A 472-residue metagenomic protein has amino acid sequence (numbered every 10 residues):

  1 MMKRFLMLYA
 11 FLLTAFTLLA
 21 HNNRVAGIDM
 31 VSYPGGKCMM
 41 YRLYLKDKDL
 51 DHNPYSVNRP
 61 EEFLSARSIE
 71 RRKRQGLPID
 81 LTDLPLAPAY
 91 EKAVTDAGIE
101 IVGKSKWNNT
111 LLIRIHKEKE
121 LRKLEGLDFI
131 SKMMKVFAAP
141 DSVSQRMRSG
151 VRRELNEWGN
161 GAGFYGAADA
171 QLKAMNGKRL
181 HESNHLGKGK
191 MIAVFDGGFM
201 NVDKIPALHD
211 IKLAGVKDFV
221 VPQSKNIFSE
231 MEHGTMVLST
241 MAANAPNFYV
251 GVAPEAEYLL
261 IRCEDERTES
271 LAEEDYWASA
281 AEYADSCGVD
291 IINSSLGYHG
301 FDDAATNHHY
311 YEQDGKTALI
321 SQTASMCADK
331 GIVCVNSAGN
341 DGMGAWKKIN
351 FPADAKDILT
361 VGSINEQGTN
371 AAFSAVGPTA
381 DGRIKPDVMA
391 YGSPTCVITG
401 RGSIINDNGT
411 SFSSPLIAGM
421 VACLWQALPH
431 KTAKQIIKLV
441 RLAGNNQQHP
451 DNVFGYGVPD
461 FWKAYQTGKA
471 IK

Functional and structural regions predicted by a protein language model:
M1-V25: Bacterial Sec-dependent N-terminal signal peptides
H21-D96, E100, E118-S144: Primarily auto-inhibitory N-terminal propeptides
P34-G36, K132, A168, K178-K217 (+8 more regions): Subtilisin-like serine protease catalytic core
R42, G103, T110-R114, M191-D196 (+12 more regions): Structural recognition of the beta-strand scaffold that forms the well-ordered cores of secreted hydrolase catalytic
A89-L172, K178-H181, K356: Autoinhibitory propeptides
D203-A214, S363-F412, Q448: Catalytic-core environment of secreted peptidases
L238-M241, I261-D265, K348, V388 (+2 more regions): Hydrolase catalytic cores
N244-N247, L260-D354, A380-R383, G400-S414 (+1 more regions): Substrate-binding/access-modulating region of protease and related hydrolase catalytic domains
